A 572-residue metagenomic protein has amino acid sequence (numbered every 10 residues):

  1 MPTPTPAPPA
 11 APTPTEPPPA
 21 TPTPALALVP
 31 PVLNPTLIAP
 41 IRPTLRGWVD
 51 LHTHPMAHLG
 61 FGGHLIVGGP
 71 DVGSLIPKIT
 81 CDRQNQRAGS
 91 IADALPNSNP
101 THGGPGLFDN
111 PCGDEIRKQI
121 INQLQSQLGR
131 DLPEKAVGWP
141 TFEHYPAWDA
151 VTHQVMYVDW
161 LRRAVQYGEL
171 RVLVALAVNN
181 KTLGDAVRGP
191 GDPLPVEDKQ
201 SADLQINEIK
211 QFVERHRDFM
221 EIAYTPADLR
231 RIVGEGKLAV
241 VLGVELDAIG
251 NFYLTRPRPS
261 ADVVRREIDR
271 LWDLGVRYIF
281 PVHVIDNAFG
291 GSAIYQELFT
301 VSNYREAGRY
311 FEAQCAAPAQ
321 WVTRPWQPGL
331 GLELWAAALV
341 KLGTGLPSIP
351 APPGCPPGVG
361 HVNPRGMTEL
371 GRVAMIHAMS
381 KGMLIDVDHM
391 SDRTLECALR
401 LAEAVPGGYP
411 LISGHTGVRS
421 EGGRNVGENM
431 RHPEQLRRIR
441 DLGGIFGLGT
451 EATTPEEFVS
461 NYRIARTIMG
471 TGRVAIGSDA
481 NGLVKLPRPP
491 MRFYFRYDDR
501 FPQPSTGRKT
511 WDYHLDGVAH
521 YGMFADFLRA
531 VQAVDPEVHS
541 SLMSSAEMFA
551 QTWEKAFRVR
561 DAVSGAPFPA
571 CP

Functional and structural regions predicted by a protein language model:
A10-P12, E16-P364, T368-I376, S380 (+5 more regions): N-terminal hydrophobic targeting/anchoring segments and the immediately downstream early-domain regions of hydrolases
E221, M383-M390: Catalytic beta/alpha-barrel core
